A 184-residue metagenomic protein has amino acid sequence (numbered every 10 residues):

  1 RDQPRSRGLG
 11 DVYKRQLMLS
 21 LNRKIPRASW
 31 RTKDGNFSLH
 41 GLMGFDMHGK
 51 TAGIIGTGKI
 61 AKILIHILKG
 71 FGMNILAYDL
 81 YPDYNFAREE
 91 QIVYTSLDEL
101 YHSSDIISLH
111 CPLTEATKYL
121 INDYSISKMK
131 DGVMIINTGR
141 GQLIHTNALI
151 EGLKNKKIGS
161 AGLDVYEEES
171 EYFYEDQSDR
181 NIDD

Functional and structural regions predicted by a protein language model:
D2-L9, Y13: Single conserved hydrophobic/aromatic residue that forms the stacking wall/gate of nucleotide- or nucleobase-binding
L9, S104, D131-G132, I158: Local beta-strand N-terminus motif with an aromatic residue
D11-W30, H66-M73: Oxidoreductase and adenylate-handling cofactor-binding alpha/beta cores
L17-L19, V93-S96, K154, S178-I182: Short, hinge-like loop/turn segments at secondary-structure boundaries
R31-L39: A short, charged, Gly/Pro-tolerant segment at domain boundaries
H40-D131: Rossmann-like dinucleotide/phosphate-binding beta-alpha-beta segment
G132-D184: Rossmann-like dinucleotide-binding domain for NAD(H)/NADP(H)
